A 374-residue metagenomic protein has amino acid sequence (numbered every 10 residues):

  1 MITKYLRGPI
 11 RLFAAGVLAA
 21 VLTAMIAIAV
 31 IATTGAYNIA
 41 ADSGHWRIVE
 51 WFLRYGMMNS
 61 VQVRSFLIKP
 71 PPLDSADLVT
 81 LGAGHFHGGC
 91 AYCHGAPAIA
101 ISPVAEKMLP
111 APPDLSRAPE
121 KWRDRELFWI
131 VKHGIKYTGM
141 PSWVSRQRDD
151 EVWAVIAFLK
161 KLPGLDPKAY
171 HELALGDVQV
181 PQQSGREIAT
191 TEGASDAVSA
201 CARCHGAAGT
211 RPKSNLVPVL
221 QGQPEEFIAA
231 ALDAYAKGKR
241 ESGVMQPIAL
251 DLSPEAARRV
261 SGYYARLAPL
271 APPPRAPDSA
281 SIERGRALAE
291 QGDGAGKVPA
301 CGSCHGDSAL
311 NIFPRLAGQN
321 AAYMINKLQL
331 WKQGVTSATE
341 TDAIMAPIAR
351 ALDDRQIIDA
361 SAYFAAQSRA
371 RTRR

Functional and structural regions predicted by a protein language model:
I2-A96, S102-A105, A118-K132, P141-H205 (+4 more regions): Periplasmic c-type cytochrome electron-transfer domains
E50-F52, E120-K121, L216, I312-A317: A ubiquitous short alpha-helical element
D77, H87-P110, Y137, P163-D166 (+6 more regions): Periplasmic/extracellular electron-transfer cofactor-ligation site, primarily the c-type cytochrome heme-c attachment
P103, P224-Q246, P277, A317-D342: Extended intrinsically disordered, low-complexity coil regions enriched in Ser, Thr, Gly, Ala and often Pro
Q147-E151, L252, P277-S281, N320 (+1 more regions): Short, conserved alpha-helical segments within structured domains
P254-A257, P299-R374: C-terminal functional regions that serve as terminal interaction/effector modules
